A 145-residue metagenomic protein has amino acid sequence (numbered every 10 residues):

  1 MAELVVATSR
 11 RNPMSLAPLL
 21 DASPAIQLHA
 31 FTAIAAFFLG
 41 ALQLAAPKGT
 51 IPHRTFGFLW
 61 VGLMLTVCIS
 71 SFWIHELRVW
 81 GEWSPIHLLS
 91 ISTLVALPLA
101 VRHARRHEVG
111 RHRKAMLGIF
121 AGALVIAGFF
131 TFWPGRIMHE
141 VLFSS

Functional and structural regions predicted by a protein language model:
A2-S145: Alpha-helical membrane insertion/targeting regions
